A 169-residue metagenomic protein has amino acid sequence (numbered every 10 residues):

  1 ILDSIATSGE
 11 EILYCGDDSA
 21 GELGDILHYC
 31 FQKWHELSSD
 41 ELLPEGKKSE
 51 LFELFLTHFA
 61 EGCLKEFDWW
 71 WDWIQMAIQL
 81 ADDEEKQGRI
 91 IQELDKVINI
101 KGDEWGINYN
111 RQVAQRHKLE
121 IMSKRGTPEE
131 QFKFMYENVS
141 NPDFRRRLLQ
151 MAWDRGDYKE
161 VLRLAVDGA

Functional and structural regions predicted by a protein language model:
I1-A169: Eukaryote-biased, non-catalytic alpha-solenoid scaffold regions
